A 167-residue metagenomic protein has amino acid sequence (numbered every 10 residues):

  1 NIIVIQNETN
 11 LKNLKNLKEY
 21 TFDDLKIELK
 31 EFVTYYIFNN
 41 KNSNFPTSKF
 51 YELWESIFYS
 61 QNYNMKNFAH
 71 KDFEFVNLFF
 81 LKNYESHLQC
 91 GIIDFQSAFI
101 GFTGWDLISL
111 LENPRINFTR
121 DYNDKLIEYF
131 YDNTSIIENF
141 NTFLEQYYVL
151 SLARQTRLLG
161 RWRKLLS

Functional and structural regions predicted by a protein language model:
N1-N44, N64-K66, C90, F99: A cross-family kinase active-site recognition segment
N1-V4, E31, E52, S56 (+2 more regions): Alpha-helical elements of Rossmann-like donor-binding domains used by nucleotide-donor carbohydrate transfer enzymes
I5, E55-L107, N117: Active-site acidic catalytic loop and adjacent metal/ATP-binding pocket of ATP-dependent phosphoryl transfer enzymes
T9, H70-K71, L159: Conserved short hydrophobic patches within well-ordered secondary structure
L11, K15, E19-K26, F75 (+3 more regions): Glycan-recognition and catalytic cores of secretory/periplasmic carbohydrate-active enzymes
L17-D23, N139-S151: All-alpha amphipathic helical-bundle segments outside canonical DNA-binding/catalytic cores that form hydrophobic
K30-N40, I100-I137, L152-S167: Active-site activation/catalytic loop segments of kinase-like enzymes and analogous catalytic loops in related
S43-L53: Central P-loop NTPase core of STAND/AAA+ ATPases
